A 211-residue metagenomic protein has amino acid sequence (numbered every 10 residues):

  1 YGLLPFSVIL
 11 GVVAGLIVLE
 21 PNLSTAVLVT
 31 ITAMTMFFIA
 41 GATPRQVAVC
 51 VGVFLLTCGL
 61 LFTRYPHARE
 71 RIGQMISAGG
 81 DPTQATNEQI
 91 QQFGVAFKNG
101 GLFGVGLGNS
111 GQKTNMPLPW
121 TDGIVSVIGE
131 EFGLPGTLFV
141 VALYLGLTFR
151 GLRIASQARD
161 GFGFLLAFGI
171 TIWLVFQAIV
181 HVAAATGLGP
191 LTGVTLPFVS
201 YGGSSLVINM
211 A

Functional and structural regions predicted by a protein language model:
Y1-G2, E88-Q92, G108-S110, P119-V127 (+2 more regions): Membrane-interface alpha-helices at helix entry/exit sites of multi-pass transporters
Y1-T86, S126-A184, A211: Hydrophobic alpha-helical transmembrane segments of multi-pass inner membrane proteins, especially in bacterial systems
L16-I17, N99, L188, T195: Residue-level marker of motif borders
N22-V27, G104-N109, P119-T121, L138 (+3 more regions): Transmembrane helix boundary and interhelical junction motifs in multipass membrane proteins
V95-G101: Glycine-rich, acidic and aromatic/proline-enriched surface loops and short helix-turn segments that act as binding
G101-P135, A158: Long extracytoplasmic/lumenal interhelical loops at the membrane interface of multi-pass membrane proteins
I179-A211: A juxtamembrane structural motif centered on a specific transmembrane helix
